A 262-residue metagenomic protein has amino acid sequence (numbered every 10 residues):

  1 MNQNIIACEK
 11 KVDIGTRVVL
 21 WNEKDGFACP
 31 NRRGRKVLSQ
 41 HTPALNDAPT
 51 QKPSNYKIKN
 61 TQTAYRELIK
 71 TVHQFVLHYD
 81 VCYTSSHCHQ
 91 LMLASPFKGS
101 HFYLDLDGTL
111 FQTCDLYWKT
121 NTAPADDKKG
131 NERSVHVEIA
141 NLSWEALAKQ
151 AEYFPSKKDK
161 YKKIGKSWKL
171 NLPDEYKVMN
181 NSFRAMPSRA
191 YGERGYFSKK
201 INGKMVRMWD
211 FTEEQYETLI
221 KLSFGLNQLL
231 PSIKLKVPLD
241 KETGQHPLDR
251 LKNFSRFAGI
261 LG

Functional and structural regions predicted by a protein language model:
M1-L45, L68, E213, S232-L235: Catalytic-site microenvironment of enzymes that process N-acetyl-hexosamine-containing cell-wall polysaccharides
I5, E9-K11, W21-N22, P30 (+4 more regions): Compositionally biased, low-complexity repeat tracts
E9, I14-T16, D25, G34 (+5 more regions): Intrinsic-disorder/low-complexity loop/linker signature
V18, T71-V72, S255-I260: A broad structural signal for short, well-ordered beta-strand segments within beta-sheet-rich domains
S39-S232: Active-site-adjacent loop/helix surface patches within enzyme catalytic domains that shape the substrate-binding cleft
V76-L77, I260-G262: Histidine-centered catalytic micro-motifs
S134-H136, A258-L261: Structural preference for beta-strand elements that scaffold enzyme active sites
L229-G259: Surface-exposed patches in mature extracellular/periplasmic domains of secreted proteins
